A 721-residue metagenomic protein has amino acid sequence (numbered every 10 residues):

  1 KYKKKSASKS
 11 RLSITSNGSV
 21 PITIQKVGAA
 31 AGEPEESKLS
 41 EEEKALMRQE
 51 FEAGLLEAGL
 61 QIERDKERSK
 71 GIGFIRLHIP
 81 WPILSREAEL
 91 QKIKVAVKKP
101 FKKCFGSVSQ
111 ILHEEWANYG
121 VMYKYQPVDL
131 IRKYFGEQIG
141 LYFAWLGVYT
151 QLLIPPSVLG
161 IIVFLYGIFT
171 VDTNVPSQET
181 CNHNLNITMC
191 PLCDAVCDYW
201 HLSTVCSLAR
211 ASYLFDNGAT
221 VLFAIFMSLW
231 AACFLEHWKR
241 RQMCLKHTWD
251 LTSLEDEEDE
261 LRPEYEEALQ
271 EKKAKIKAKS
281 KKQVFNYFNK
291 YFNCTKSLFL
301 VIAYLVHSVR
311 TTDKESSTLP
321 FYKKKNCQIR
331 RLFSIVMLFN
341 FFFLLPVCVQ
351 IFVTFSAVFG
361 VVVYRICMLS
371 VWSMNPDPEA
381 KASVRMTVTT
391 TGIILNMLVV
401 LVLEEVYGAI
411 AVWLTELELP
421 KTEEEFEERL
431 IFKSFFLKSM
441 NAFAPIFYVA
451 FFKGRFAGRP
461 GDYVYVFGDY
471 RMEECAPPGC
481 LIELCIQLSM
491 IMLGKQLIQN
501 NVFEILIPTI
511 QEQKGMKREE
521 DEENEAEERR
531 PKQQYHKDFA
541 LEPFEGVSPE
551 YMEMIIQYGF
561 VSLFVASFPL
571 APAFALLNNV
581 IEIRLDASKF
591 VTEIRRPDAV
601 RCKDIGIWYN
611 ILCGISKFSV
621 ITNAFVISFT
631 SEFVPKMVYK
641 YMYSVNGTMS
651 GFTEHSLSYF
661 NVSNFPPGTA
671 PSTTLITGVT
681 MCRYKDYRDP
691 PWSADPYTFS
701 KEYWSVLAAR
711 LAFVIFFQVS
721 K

Functional and structural regions predicted by a protein language model:
K1-K721: Transmembrane transport/permeation module of multi-pass membrane proteins
